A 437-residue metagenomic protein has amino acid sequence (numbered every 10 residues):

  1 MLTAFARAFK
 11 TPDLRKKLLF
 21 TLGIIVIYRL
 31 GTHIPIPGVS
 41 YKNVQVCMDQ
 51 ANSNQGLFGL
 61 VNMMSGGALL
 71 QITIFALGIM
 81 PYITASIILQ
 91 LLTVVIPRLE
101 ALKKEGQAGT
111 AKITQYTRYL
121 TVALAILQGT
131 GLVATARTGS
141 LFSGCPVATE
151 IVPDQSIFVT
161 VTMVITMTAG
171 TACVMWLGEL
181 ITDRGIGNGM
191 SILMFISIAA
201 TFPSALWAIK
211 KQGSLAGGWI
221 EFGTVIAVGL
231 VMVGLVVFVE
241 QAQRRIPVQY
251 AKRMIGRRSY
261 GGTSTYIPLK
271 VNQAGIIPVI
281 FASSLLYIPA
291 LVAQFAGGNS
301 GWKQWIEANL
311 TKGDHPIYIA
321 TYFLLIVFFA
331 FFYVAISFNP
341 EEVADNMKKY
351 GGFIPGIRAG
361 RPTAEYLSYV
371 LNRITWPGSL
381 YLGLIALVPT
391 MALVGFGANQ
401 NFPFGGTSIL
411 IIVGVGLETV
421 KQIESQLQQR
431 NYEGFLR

Functional and structural regions predicted by a protein language model:
M1-K103, A108-R437: N-terminal cationic and glycine-rich segments that engage phosphates or anionic surfaces
